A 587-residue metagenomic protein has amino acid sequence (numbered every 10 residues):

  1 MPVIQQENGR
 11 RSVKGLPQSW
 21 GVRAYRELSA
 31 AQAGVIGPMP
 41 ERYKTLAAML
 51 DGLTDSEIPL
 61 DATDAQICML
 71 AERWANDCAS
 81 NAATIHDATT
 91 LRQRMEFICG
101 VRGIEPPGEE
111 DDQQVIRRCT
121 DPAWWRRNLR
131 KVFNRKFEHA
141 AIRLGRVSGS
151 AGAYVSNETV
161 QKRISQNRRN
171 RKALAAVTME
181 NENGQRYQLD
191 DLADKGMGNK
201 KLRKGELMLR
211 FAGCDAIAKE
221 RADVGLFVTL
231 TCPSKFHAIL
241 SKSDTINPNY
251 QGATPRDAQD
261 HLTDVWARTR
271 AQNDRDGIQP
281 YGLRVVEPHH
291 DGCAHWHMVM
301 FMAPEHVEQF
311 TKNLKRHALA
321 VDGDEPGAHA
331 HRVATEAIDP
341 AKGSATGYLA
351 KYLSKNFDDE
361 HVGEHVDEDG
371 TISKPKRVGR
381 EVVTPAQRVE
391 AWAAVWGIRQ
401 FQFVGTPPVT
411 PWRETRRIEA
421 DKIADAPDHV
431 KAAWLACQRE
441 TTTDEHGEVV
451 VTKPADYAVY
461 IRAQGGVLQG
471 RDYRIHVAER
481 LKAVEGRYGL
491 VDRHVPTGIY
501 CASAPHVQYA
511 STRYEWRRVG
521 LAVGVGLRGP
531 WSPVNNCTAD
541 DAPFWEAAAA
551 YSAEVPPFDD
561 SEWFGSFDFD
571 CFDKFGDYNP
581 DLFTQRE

Functional and structural regions predicted by a protein language model:
M1-G292, P304-E587: Right-hand nucleic-acid polymerase module
V299-A303: Short hydrophobic/aromatic beta-strand micro-patches that form the beta-sheet surface supporting nucleotide- or nucleic
